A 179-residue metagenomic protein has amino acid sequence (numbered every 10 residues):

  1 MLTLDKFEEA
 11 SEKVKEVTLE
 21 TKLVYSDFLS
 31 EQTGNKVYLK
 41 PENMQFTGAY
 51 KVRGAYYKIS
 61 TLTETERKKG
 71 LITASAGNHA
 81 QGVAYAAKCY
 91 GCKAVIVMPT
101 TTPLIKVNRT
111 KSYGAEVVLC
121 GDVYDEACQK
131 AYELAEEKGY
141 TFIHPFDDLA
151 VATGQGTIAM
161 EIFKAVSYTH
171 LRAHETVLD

Functional and structural regions predicted by a protein language model:
M1-R67: Positively charged, low-complexity intrinsically disordered leader regions
L2-D5, E9, T21-V24, T47-G54 (+6 more regions): Conserved active-site and cofactor/substrate-binding residues in soluble primary-metabolism enzymes
E42-A94, M98: Active-site cofactor/substrate anionic-group-binding motifs, chiefly glycine- and Lys/Arg-rich phosphate-binding loops
I96, T100-Y168: Small/polar-residue-rich loop-to-helix segments that shape phosphate-bearing ligand pockets
H170-A173, V177-D179: Single conserved hydrophobic/aromatic residue that forms the stacking wall/gate of nucleotide- or nucleobase-binding
